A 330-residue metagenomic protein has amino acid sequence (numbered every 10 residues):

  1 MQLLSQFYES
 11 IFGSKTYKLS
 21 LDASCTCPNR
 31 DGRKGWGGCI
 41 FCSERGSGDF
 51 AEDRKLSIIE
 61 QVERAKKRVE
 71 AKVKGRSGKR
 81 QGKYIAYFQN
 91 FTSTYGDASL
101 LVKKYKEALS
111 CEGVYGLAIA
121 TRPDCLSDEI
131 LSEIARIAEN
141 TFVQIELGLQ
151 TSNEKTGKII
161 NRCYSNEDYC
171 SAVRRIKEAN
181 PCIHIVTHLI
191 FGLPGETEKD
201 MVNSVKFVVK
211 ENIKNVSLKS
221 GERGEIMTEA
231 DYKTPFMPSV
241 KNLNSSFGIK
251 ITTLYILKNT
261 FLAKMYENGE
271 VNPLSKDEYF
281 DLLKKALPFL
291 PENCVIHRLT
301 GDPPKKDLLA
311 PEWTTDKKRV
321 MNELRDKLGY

Functional and structural regions predicted by a protein language model:
M1-I85: N-terminal [4Fe-4S]-dependent radical SAM core
Q2-Q6, S10-Y17, N215, I226-Y232 (+2 more regions): Auxiliary Fe-S-binding modules of radical SAM enzymes
Y17-L21, Y84-A86, L117-I119, V143-L147 (+3 more regions): Hydrophobic faces of well-ordered beta-strands that scaffold small-molecule active sites in alpha/beta enzyme cores
C39, L109-V114, V205-V216, N242-I249 (+1 more regions): Structural recognition of alpha->loop->beta junctions
D49-L56, N90-K103, L117-N180, F191-E211 (+2 more regions): Conserved non-cysteine loop/helix-boundary elements of the Radical SAM core domain that shape
R68-C111, G116: A contiguous, low-structure linker/loop signature
K74-S77, K214-S245: Intrinsic disorder/low-complexity segments
C111-V114, R175-I185, E211, N244-S246 (+1 more regions): A structural motif corresponding to the C-terminal end of an alpha-helix and its immediate exit/capping segment
